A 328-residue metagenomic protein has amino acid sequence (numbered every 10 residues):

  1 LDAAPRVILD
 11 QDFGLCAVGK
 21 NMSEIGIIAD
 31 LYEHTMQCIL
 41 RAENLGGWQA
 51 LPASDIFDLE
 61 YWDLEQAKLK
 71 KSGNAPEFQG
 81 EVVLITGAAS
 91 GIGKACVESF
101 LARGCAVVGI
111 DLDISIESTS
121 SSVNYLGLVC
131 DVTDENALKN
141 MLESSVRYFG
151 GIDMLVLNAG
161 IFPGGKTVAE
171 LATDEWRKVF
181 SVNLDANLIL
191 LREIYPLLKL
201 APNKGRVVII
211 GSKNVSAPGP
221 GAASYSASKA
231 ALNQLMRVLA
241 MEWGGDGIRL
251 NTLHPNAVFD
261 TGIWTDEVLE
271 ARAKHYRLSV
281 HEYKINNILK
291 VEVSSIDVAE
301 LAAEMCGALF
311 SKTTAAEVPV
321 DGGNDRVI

Functional and structural regions predicted by a protein language model:
F149, V291-V320, D325-R326: C-terminal substrate-recognition "lid" of short-chain dehydrogenase/reductases
K166-V168, E175-F180, L269: Substrate-binding pocket helix/loop in short-chain dehydrogenase/reductase
L191, S228: Active-site helix of classical SDR
P196, M241-E242, S311: Alpha-helical segment proximal to the catalytic Tyr-Lys
S212: Residue(s) in the substrate-gating loop at a strand-loop-helix junction that position the organic substrate next
A217-A223, K290: Active-site loop immediately N-terminal to the catalytic Tyr-X3-Lys motif of short-chain dehydrogenase/reductase
G244, R249, K312-A315: Short, small/polar-rich loop/turn modules that mediate ligand/substrate recognition or access, typified
